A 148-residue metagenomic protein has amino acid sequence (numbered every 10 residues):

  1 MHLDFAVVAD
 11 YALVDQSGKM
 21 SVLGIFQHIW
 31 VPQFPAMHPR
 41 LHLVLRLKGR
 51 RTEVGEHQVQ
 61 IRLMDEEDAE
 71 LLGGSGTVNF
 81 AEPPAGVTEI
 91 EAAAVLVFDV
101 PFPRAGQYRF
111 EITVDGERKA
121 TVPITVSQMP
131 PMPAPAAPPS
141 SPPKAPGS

Functional and structural regions predicted by a protein language model:
H2-V114, R118-S148: Contiguous segments within soluble domain cores/interaction surfaces
